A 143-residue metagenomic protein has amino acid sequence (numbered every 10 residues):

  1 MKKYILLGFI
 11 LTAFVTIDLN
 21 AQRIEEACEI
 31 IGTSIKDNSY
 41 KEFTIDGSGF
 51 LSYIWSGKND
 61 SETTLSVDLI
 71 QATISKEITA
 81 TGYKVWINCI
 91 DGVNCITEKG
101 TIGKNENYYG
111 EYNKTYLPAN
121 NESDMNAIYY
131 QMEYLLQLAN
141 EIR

Functional and structural regions predicted by a protein language model:
Y4-V15: Sec-dependent N-terminal signal peptides
D18-S56, K114, A119-A127: Anionic N-terminal interaction surfaces
F43-S48, E77-Y83: Short, ordered beta-strand-loop transition motifs
S66-T79: Phosphoinositide-dependent membrane-docking surfaces
G82-N105, E111: Short, surface-exposed polybasic-and-hydrophobic patches located at secondary-structure transitions
Y108-R143: C-terminal partner/receptor-binding element of secreted or periplasmic proteins
